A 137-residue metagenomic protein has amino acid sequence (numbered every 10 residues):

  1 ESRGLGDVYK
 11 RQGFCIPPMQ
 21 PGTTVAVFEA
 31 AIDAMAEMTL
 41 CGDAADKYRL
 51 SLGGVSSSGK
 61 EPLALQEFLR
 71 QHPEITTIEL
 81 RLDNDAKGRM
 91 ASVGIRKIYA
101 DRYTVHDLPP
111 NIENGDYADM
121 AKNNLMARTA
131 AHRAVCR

Functional and structural regions predicted by a protein language model:
E1-Y9: Single conserved hydrophobic/aromatic residue that forms the stacking wall/gate of nucleotide- or nucleobase-binding
L5, G22, I75-T76: Short, well-ordered alpha-helix to beta-strand connector turns
Q12-P21: A short acidic-Thr-Gly-centered motif at the start of a beta-strand
P21-E29, L80: Conserved Lys-Pro-Asp/Glu-containing loop-to-beta segment of HAD-superfamily phosphomonoesterases, centered on
E29-I32, N84: Helix N-cap/beta->alpha junction signal
T39-R137: TOPRIM fold recognition
